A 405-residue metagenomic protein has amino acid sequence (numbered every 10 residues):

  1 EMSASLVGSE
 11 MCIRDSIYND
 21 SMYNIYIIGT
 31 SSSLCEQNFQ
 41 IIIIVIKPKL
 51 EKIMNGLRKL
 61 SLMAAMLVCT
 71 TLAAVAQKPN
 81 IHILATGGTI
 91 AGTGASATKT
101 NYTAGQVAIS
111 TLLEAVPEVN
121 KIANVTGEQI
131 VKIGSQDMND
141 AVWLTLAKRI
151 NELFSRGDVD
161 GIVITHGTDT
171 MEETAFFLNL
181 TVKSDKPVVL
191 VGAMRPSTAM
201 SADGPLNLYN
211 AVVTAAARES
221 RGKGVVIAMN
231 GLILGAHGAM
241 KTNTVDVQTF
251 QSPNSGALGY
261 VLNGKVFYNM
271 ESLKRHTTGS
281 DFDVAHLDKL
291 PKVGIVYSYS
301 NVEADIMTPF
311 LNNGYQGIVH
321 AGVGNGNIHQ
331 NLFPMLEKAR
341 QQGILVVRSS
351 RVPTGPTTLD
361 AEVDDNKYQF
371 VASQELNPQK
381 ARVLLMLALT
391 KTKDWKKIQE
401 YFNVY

Functional and structural regions predicted by a protein language model:
E1-D15: Single conserved hydrophobic/aromatic residue that forms the stacking wall/gate of nucleotide- or nucleobase-binding
I25-Q77: Bacterial Sec-dependent N-terminal signal peptides
A76-E152, P334: ATP/NTP phosphate-donor binding region
K78, L84, A108, L112-V119 (+2 more regions): Accessory alpha-helical/coil subdomains and C-terminal extensions that flank or cap enzyme catalytic cores
I164-K186, I328-E337: Short Gly/Thr/Asp-enriched flexible loops that form oxyanion-binding sites at enzyme active sites
A175-L206, V212-A216, Q341-S350: Short, acidic/small-residue loops that bind anionic groups at enzyme active sites
V191-L262: Internal gly/pro-rich beta-alpha loop/helix module that stabilizes soluble enzyme cofactors or their anionic handles
N325-Y405: C-terminal non-catalytic interaction/assembly regions of soluble proteins
